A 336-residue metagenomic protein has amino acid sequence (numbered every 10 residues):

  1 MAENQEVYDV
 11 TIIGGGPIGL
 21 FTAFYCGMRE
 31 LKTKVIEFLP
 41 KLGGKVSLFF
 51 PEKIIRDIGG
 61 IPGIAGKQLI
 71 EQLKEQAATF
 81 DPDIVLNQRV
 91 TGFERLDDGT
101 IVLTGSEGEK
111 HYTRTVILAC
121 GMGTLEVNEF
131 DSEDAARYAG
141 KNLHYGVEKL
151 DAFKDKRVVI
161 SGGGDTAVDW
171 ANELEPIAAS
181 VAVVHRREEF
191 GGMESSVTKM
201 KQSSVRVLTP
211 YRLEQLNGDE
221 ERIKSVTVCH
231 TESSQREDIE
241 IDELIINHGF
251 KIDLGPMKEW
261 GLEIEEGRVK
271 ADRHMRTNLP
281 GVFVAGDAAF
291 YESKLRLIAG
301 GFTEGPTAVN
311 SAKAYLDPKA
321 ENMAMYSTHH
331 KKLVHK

Functional and structural regions predicted by a protein language model:
M1-I13, M28-R29, K41, D83-K156 (+4 more regions): FAD-binding core/adjacent interface of flavoenzyme oxidoreductases
E6, K74-G105, K110-T113, E175-A271 (+2 more regions): A Rossmann-like FAD-binding core segment of flavoenzymes
Y8-K34, W170-E175: N-terminal Rossmann-like FAD-binding beta1-loop-alpha1 element of flavoenzymes
I12, G16-I18, K41, T124 (+2 more regions): Residue-level detector of alpha-helix initiation sites
M28-S47, A182-G191: Glycine-rich FAD pyrophosphate-binding loop
P40-I64, M193-S196, K201: Conserved N-terminal glycine-rich FAD pyrophosphate-binding loop of Rossmann-like flavoproteins
D131-A152, E243-A299, T303, T307-A314: FAD-site-proximal beta/loop scaffold in flavoenzymes
K154-I177: Rossmann-like NAD(P)H-binding beta-loop-alpha module
